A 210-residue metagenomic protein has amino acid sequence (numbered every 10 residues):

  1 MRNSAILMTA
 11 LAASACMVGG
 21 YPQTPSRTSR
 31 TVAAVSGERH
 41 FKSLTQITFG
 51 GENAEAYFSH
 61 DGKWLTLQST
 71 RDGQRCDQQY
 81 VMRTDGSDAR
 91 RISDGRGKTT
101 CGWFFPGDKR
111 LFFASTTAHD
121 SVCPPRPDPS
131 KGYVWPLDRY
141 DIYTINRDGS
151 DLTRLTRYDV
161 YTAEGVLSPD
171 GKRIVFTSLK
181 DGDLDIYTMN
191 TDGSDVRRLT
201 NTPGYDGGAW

Functional and structural regions predicted by a protein language model:
M8-A15: Bacterial N-terminal signal peptides
A15-S29: Bacterial Sec-dependent signal peptides at the C-terminal "C-region" and cleavage site
R27-V35, K42-R75: Beta-strand-rich domains and repeat architectures in extracellular enzymes and scaffolds, especially beta-propellers
T31-E52, M82-K98, N146-Y161, M189-Y205: Multi-bladed beta-propeller domains
F49-E52, S69-Q79, D94-T99, A114-D141 (+3 more regions): A flexible loop/linker signature enriched in serine peptidases of the S9 family
S59, R83, F105, I145-N146 (+2 more regions): Conserved Ser/Thr-centered positions that define the repeating blades of beta-propeller domains
G62-T66, L111, G171-I174: Hydrophobic beta-strand positions that form the internal "hydrophobic ladder" of WD40/Gbeta-like beta-propeller blades
